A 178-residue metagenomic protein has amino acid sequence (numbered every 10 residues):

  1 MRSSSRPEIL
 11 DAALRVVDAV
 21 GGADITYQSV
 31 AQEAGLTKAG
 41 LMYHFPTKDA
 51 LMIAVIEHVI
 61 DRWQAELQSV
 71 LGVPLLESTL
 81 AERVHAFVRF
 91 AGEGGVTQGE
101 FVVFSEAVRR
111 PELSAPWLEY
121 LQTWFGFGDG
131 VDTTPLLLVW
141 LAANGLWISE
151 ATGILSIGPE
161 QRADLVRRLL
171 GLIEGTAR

Functional and structural regions predicted by a protein language model:
M1-S4, A177-R178: N-terminal intrinsically disordered/low-complexity leader segments
S5-V16, V30, V55-V59, W63: Generic hydrophobic, amphipathic alpha-helix propensity
E8, V16-A50: Helix-turn-helix
A12-V20, E66-S69, V103, A142-S149: Solvent-exposed, amphipathic alpha-helical segments
D61-Q98: Hydrophobic alpha-helical connector segments
T79-A86, T97-E106, R110-E119, W124: Hydrophobic alpha-helical segments that drive targeting, anchoring, or assembly
F87-A91, E100-A107, V139-L146: Short alpha-helical scaffolding segments that buttress acidic/His motifs in well-ordered protein cores
P111-R178: Hydrophobic/aromatic-rich alpha-helical bundle segments in the mid-to-C-terminal region
